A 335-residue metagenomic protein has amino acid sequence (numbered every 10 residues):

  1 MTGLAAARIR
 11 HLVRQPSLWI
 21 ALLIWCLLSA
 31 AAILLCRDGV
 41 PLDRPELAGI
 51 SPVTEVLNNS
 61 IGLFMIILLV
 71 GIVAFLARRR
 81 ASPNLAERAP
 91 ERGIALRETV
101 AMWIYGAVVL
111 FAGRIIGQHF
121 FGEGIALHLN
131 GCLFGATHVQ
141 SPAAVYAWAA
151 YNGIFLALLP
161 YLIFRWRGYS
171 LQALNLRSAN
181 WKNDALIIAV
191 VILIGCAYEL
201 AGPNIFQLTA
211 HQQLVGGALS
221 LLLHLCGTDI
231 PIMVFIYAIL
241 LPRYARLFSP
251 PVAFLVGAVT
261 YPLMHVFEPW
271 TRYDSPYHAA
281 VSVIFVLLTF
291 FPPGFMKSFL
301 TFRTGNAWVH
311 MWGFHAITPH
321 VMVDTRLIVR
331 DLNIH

Functional and structural regions predicted by a protein language model:
M1-R167, D324-H335: N-terminal, membrane-interfacial amphipathic/helix-forming hydrophobic leader that caps and precedes the first
T2-I33, I188-H335: Transmembrane helix-loop-helix hairpins at the membrane interface of multi-pass integral membrane proteins
R79, R165-L171, I236-L241: C-terminal ends of transmembrane helices
P83-L96, L171-N180, L241-F248, T301-G305: Membrane-interface helix-boundary motifs at transmembrane edges
L85-E91, S170-L186, V252-V259, V323 (+1 more regions): Cytoplasmic juxtamembrane regions at transmembrane-helix boundaries
I116-G117, F121, I125-I232, R246: Glycine- and small hydrophobic-enriched segments that form the cores of compact globular domains
